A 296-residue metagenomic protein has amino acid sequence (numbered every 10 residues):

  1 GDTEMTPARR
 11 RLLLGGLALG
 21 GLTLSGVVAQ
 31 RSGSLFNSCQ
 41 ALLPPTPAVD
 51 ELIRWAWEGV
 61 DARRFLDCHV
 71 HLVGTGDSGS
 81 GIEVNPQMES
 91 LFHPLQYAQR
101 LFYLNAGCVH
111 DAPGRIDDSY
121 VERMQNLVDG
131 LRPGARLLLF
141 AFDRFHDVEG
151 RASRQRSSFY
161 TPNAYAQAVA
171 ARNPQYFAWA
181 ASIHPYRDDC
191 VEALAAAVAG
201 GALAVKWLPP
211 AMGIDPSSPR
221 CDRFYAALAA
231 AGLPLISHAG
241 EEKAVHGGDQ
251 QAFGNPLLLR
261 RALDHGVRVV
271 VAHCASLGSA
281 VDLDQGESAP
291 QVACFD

Functional and structural regions predicted by a protein language model:
E4-G20: N-terminal secretory signal peptides and thylakoid transit peptides that target proteins across membranes
L12-G15, V28-F140, H146-S157: An N-terminally biased module of ancient metal coordination in phosphate/nucleic-acid-related enzymes
L66-C68, L137-L139, W179-A181, V205-W207 (+2 more regions): Hydrophobic faces of well-ordered beta-strands that scaffold small-molecule active sites in alpha/beta enzyme cores
L95-Q96, G107-N126, R156-A168, C221 (+2 more regions): Well-ordered, non-membrane alpha-helical segments in soluble/globular domains
Q125-P133, P162-Q175, L194-G201, F224-A230 (+2 more regions): Acidic (Asp/Glu)-rich catalytic clusters
D143-R144, I183-P185, P209-A211, A239-K243 (+1 more regions): Active-site-proximal loop/turn and secondary-structure-junction residues that shape catalytic pockets, frequently
P162, A202-A211: Acidic, His- and aromatic-enriched active-site or binding-groove loops in soluble protein domains that engage sugars
L203-A204, S217-D296: Catalytic pocket-lining loop regions of alpha/beta-barrel enzymes, especially the amidohydrolase/enolase/GH5 lineages
